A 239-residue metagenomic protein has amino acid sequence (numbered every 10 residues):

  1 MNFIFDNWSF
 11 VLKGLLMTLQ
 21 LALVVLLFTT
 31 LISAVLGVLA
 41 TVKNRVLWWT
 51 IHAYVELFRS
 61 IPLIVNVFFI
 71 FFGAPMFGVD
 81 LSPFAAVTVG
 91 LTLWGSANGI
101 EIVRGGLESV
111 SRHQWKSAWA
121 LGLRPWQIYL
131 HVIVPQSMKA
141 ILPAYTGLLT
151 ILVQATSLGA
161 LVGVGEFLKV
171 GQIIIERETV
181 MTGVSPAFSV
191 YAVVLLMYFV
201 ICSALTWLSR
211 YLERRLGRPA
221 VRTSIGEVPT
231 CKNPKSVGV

Functional and structural regions predicted by a protein language model:
M1-V239: Transmembrane alpha-helices and adjacent helix-loop boundaries
